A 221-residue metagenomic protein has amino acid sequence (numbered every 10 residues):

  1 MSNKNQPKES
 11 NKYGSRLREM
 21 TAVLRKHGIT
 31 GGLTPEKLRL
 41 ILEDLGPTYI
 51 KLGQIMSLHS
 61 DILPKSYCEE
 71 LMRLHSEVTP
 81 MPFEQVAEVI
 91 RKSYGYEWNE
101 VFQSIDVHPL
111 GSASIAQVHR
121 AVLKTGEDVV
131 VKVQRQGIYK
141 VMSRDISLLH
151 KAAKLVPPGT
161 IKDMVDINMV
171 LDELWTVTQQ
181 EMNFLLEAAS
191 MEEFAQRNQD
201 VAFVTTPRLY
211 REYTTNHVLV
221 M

Functional and structural regions predicted by a protein language model:
M1-Q117, K140-L171: N-terminal accessory/targeting segments that precede structured cores
I55, L123, A189-E193: Charged/polar positions on well-ordered alpha helices
H75, V133-K140, L174-Q180: Conserved protein-kinase N-lobe ATP-binding Lys motif
L110-I146, T205-M221: ATP-binding pocket architecture of kinase catalytic cores
K124, Q199-D200: A short acidic-Thr-Gly-centered motif at the start of a beta-strand
I146, H150, N168-Q199, T205-M221: Conserved structural core of kinase catalytic domains
